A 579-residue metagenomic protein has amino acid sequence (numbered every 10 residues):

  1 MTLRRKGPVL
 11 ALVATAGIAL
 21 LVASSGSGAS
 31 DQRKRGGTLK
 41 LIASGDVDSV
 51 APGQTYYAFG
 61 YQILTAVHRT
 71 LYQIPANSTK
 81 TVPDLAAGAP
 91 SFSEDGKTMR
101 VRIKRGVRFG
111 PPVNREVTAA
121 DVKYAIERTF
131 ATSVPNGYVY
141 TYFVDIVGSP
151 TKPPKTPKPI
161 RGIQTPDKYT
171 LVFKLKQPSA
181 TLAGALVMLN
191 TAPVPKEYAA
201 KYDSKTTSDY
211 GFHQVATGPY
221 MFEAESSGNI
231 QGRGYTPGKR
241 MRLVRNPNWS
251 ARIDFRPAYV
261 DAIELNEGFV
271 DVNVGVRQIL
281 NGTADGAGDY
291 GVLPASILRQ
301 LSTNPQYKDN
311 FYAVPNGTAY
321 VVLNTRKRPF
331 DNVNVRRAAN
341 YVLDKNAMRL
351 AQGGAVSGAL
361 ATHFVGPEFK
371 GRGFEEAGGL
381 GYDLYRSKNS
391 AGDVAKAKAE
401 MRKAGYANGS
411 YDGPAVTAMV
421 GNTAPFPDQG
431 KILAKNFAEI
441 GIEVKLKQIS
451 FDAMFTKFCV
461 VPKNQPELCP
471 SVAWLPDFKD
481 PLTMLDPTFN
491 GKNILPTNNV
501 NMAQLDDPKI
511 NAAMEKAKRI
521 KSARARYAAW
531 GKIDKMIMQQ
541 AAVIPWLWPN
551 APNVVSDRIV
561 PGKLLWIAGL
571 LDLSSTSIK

Functional and structural regions predicted by a protein language model:
Q32, P90, R337, R349 (+4 more regions): Extracytoplasmic/peripheral linker and loop segments enriched in polar/acidic and small residues with frequent Thr/Pro
I42-E94, H213-T217, M221: N-terminal lobe/hinge region of extracytoplasmic solute-binding protein
A76, P157-K158, K168, P178-A258 (+2 more regions): Gly/Pro-rich hinge or "lid" segments in bacterial periplasmic/extracellular proteins
G88-V139, V172, G275-Q278, P329-N332 (+1 more regions): Aromatic- and charge-enriched surface segment that lines or borders ligand/interaction sites
R102, V117-K123, A131-K201, M221: Surface-exposed binding/hinge segments that line and control ligand-binding clefts or catalytic entry sites
S208-Q214, R242-Q300, E443: Ligand-site clamp/hinge motif
S226, V356-A404, N422-D428: Structural transition elements
N553-K579: Long beta-strand-rich cores associated with HINT superfamily self-processing modules
